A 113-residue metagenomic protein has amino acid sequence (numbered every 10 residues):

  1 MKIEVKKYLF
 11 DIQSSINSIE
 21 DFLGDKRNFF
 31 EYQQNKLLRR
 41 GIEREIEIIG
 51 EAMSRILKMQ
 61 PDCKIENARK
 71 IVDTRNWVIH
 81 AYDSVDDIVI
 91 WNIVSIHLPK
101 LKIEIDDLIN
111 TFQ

Functional and structural regions predicted by a protein language model:
M1-Q113: Solvent-exposed interaction patches of small proteins and small membrane subunits
